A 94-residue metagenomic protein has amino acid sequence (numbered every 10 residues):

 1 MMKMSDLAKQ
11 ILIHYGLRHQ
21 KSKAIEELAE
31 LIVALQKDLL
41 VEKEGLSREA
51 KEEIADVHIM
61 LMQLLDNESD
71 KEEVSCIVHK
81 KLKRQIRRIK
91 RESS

Functional and structural regions predicted by a protein language model:
M1-S94: Flexible "arm" and connector segments at domain edges
